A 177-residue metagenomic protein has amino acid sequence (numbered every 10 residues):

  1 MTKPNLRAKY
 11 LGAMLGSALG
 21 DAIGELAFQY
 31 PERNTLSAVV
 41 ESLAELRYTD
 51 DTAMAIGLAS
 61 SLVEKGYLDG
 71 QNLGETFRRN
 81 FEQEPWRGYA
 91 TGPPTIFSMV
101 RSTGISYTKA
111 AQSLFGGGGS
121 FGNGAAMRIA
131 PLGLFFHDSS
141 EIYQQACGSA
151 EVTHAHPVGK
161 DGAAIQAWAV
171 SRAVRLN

Functional and structural regions predicted by a protein language model:
M1-N177: Structured, active/binding-site neighborhoods that engage oxygen-rich ligands
